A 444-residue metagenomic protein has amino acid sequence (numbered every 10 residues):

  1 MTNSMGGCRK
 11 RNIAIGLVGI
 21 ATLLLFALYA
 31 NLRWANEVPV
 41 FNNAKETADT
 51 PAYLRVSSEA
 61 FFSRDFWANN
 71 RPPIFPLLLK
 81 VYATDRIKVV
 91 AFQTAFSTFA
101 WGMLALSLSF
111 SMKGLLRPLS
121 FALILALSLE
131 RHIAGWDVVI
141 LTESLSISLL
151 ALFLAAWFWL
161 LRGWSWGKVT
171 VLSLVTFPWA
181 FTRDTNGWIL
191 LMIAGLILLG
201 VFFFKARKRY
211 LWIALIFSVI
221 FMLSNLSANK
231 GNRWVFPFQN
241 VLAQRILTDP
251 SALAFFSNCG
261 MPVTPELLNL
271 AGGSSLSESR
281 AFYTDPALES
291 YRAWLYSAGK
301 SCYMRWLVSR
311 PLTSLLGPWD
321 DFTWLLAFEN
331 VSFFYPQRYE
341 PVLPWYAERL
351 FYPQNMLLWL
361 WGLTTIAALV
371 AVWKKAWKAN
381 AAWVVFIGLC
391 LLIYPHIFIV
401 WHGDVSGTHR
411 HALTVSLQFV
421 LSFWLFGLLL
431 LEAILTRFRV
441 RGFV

Functional and structural regions predicted by a protein language model:
R11-K45, L129, F217-N229: Transmembrane signal-anchor helices characteristic of membrane glycosylation enzymes that use polyprenol
L32-R55, D65-L78, T84, L295-Y296: Extracytoplasmic catalytic/substrate-binding loops of multi-pass membrane glycan-assembly enzymes
P73, R86-V90, L123-I147, F177-F181: Aromatic- and kink-enriched transmembrane "portal" helix at the membrane-lumen/periplasm boundary that abuts
R86-F96, S314-Y394: Membrane-interface anchor segments at the N-terminal boundary of transmembrane helices in multi-pass membrane enzymes
K88-G114, L119, L125, L129 (+2 more regions): Transmembrane-helix motifs of polytopic, lipid-linked glycan transferases
F153-V171: Membrane-interface transmembrane helices that cradle and orient dolichyl/undecaprenyl
K168-R183, G195, I216-L223: Membrane-interface alpha helices of multi-pass inner-membrane proteins
N229-S332: Membrane-proximal stem/loop segments at transmembrane-domain junctions that anchor or position
